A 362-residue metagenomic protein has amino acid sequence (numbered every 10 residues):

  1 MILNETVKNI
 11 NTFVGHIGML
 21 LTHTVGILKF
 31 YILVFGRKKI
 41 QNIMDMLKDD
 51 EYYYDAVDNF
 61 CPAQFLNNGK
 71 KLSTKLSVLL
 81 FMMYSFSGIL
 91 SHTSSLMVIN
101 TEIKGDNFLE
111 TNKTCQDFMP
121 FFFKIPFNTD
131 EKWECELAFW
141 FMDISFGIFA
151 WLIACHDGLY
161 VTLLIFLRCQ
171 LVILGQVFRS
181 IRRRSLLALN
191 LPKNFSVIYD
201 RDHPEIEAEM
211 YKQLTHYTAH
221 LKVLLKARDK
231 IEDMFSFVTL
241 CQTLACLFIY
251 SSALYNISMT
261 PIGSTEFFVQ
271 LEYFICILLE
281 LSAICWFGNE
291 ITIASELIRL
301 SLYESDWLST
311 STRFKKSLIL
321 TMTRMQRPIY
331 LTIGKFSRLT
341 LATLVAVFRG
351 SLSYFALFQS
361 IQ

Functional and structural regions predicted by a protein language model:
M1-Q362: Membrane-embedded alpha-helical segments and the immediately adjacent membrane-proximal loops of multi-pass integral
